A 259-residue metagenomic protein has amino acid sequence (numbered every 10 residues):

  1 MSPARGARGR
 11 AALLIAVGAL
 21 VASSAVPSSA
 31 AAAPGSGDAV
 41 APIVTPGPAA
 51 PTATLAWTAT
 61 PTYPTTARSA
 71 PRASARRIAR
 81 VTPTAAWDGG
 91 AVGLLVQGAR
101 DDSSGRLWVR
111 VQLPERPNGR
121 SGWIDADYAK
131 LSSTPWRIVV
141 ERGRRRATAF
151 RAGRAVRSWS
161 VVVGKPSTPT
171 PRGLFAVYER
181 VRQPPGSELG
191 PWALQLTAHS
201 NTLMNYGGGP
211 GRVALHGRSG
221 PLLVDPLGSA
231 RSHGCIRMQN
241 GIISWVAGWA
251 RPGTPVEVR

Functional and structural regions predicted by a protein language model:
A4-A33: Secretory targeting and sorting signals
A33-S36, E115, Y128-R137, K165-L174 (+2 more regions): Exported/periplasmic cell-wall-interacting domains
P34-L55, Q112-V140: Boundary regions of SH3-family modules and the immediately adjacent low-complexity/disordered segments in eukaryotic
G35-D101: Beta-loop motif signature
T60-Y63, S104-L107, V140-R145, L189 (+1 more regions): A short, compositionally biased
A86-Y128: SH3/SH3-like beta-barrel superfamily modules
G90-R100, R137-R151, A176: Beta-strand cores of secreted/periplasmic/IMS beta-sandwich domains, seen most often in copper-related folds
A126-K165: A structural motif detector for short, solvent-exposed N-terminal "entry" segments of globular domains
